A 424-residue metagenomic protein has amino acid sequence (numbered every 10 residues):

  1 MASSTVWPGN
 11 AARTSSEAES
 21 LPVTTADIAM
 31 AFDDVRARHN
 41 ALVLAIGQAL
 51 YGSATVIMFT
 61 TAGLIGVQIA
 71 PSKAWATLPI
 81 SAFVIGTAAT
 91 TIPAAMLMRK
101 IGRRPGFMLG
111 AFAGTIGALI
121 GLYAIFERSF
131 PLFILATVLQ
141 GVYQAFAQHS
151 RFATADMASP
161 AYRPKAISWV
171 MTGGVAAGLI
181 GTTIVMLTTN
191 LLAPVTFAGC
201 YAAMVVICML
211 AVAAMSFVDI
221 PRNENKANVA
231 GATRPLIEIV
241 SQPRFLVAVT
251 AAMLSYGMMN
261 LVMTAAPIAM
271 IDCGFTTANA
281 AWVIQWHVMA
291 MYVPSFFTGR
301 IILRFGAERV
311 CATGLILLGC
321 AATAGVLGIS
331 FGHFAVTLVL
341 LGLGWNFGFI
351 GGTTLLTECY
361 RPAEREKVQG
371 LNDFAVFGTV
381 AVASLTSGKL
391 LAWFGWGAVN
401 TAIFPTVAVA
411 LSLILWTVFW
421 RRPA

Functional and structural regions predicted by a protein language model:
S20-R38, D219-V249: Juxtamembrane intracellular "pre-TM" segments in multi-pass secondary transporters
A49, F130-A145, H333-F347: Hydrophobic core of transmembrane alpha-helices in multi-pass small-molecule transporters, especially MFS/SLC-type
A62, A145-A158, F347-Y360: Intracellular juxtamembrane helix-capping segments at the cytosolic ends of symmetry-related transmembrane helices
T90-R103, V293-A307, L391: Helix-to-loop junctions at the C-terminal end of transmembrane segments in multipass secondary transporters
F112-E127, L317-I329: C-terminal ends and interior cores of transmembrane alpha-helices in multi-pass membrane transporters/permeases
I134-T172: Cytoplasmic helix-loop-helix junction between adjacent transmembrane helices in 12-TM secondary transporters
A166-T183, A375-A383: Glycine-rich segments within core transmembrane alpha-helices of 12-TM secondary carriers
V185-M186, V205-N225, L413-V418: C-terminal membrane-cytosol helix-exit motif in multi-pass small-molecule transporters
